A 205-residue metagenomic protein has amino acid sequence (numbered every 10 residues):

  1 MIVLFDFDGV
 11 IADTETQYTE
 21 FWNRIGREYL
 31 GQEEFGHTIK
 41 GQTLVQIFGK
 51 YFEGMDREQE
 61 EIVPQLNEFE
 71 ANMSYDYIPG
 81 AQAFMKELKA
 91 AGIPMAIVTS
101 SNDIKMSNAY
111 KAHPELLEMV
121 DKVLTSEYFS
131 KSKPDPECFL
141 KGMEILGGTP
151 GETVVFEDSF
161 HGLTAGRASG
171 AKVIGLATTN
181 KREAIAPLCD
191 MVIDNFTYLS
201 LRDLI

Functional and structural regions predicted by a protein language model:
M1, K86, N102-I104, N108-I205: Asp-based, Mg2+/Mn2+-dependent phosphohydrolase catalytic module
M1-A91: N-terminal helical cap/lid subdomain that shapes the substrate entry/recognition surface in HAD-like hydrolases
V10, T99-S101: Conserved phosphate-coupling serine/threonine residues in phosphotransfer and NTP-handling enzymes
Q42, A91-G92, L188, N195: Structured helix-beta-strand junction loops
Y77, V98, K131: Residue-level marker of regulatory loop/turn positions in helix-turn-helix DNA-binding domains and in histidine
